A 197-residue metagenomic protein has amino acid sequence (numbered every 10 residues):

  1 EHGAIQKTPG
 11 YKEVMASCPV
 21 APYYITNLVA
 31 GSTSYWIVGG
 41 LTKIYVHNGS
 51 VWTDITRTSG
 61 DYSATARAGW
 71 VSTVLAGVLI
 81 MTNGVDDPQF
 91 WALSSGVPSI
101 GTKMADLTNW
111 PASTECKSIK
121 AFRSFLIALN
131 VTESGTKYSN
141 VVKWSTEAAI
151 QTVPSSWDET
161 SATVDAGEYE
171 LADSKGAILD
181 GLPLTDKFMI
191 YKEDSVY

Functional and structural regions predicted by a protein language model:
E1-Y197: Recognizes the extracellular SEMA beta-propeller fold with strongest preference for semaphorin/plexin SEMA domains
